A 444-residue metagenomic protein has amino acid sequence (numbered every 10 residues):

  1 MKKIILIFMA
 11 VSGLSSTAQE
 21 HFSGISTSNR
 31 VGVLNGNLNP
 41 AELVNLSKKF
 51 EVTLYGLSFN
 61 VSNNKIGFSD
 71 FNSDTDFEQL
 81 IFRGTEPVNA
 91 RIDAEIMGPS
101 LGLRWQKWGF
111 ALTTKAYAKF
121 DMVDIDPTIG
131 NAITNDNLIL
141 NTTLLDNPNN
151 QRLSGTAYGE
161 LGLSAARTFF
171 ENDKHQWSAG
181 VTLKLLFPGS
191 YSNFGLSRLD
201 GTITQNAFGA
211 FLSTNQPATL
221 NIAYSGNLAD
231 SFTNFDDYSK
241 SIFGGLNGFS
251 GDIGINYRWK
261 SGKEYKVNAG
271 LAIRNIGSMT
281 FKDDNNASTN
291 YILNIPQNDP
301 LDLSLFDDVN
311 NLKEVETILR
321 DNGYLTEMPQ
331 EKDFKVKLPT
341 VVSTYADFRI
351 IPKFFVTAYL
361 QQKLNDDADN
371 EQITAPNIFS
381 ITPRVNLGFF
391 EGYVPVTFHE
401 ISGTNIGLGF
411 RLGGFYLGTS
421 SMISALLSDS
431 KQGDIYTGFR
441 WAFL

Functional and structural regions predicted by a protein language model:
M1-S23, A346: Bacterial Sec-dependent N-terminal signal peptides
Q19-L444: Subset of outer-membrane beta-barrel
